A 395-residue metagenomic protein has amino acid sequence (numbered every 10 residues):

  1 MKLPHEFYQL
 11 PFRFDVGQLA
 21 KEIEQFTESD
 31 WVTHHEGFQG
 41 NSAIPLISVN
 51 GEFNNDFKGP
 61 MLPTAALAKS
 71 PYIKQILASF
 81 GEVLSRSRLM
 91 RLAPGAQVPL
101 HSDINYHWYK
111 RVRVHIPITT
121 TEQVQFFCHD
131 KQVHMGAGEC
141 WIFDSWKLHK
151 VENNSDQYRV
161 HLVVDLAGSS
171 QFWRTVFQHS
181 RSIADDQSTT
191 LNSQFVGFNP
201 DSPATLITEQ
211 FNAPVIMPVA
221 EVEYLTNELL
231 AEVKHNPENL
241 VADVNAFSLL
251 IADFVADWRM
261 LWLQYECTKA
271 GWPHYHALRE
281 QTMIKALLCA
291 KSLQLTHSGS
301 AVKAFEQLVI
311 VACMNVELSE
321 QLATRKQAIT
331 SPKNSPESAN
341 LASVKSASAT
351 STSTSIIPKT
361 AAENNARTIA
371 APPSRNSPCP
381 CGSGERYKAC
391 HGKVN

Functional and structural regions predicted by a protein language model:
M1-S79, D186-V196, I251, G271-K326: Non-heme Fe(II)/2-oxoglutarate
L89-H107: Conserved short histidine dyad/triad with adjacent acidic residue
L100-H101, V124-F126, F143-D144, L148-S155: Short beta-strand His + acidic residue motifs that chelate non-heme Fe in jelly-roll/DSBH and cupin folds
K110-P117, C140, D156-R174: A short hydrophobic beta-strand segment most commonly corresponding to one strand of the jelly-roll/cupin
P117-A137: A short beta-strand-loop-beta hairpin characteristic of the jelly-roll/cupin
V163-L240: Charged, amphipathic alpha-helical linkers/stalks
T324-N395: Acidic/negatively charged segments and metal-coordination signatures
